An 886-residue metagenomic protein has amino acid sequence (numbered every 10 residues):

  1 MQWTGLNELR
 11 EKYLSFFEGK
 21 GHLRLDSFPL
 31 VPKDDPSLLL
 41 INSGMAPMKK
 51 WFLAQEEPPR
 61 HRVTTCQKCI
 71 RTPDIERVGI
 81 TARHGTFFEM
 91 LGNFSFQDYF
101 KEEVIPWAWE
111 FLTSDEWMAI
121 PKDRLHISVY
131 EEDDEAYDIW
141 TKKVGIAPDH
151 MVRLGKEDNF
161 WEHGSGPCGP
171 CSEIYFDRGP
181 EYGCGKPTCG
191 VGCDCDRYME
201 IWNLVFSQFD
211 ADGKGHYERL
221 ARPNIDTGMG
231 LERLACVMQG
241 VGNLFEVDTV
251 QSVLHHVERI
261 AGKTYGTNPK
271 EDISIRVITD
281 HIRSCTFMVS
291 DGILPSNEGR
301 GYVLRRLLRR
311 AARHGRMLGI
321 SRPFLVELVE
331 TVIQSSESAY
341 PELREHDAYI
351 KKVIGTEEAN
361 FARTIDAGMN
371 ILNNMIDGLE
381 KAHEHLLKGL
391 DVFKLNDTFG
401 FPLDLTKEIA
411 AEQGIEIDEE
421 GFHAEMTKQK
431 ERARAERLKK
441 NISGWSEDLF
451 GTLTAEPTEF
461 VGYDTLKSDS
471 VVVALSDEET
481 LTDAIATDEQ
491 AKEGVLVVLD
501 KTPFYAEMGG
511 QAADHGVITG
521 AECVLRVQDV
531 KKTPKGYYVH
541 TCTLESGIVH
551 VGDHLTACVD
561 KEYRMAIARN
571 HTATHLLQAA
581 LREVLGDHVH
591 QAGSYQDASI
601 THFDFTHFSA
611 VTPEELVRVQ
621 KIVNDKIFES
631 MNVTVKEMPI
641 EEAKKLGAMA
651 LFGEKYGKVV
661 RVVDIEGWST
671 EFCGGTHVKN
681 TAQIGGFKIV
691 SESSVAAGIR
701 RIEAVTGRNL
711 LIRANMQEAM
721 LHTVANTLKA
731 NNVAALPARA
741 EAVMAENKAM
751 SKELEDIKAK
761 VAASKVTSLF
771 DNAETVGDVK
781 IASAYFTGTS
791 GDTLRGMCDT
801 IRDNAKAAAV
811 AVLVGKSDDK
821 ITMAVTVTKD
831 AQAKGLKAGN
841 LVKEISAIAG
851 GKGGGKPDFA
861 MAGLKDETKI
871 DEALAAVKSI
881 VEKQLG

Functional and structural regions predicted by a protein language model:
M1-G886: A glycine- and charged-residue-rich anion-binding loop/surface
